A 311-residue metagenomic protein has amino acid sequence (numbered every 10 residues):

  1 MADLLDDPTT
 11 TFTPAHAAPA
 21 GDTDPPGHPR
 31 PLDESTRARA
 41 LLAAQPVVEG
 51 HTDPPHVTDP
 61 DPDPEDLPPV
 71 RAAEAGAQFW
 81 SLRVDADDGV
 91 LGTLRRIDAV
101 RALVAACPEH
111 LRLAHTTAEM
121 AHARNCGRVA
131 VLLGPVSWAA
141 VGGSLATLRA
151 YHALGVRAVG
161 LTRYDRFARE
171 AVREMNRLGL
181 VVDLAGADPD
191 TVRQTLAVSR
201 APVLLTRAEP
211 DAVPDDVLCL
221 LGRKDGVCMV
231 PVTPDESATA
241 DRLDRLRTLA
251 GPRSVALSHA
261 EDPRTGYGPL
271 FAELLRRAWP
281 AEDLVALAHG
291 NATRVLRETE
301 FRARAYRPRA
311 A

Functional and structural regions predicted by a protein language model:
A2-E170, V192-Q194, V198, D211-A311: N-terminal hydrophobic targeting/anchoring segments and the immediately downstream early-domain regions of hydrolases
D165-L196, P202-T206: Loop-centered beta-sheet repeat module
